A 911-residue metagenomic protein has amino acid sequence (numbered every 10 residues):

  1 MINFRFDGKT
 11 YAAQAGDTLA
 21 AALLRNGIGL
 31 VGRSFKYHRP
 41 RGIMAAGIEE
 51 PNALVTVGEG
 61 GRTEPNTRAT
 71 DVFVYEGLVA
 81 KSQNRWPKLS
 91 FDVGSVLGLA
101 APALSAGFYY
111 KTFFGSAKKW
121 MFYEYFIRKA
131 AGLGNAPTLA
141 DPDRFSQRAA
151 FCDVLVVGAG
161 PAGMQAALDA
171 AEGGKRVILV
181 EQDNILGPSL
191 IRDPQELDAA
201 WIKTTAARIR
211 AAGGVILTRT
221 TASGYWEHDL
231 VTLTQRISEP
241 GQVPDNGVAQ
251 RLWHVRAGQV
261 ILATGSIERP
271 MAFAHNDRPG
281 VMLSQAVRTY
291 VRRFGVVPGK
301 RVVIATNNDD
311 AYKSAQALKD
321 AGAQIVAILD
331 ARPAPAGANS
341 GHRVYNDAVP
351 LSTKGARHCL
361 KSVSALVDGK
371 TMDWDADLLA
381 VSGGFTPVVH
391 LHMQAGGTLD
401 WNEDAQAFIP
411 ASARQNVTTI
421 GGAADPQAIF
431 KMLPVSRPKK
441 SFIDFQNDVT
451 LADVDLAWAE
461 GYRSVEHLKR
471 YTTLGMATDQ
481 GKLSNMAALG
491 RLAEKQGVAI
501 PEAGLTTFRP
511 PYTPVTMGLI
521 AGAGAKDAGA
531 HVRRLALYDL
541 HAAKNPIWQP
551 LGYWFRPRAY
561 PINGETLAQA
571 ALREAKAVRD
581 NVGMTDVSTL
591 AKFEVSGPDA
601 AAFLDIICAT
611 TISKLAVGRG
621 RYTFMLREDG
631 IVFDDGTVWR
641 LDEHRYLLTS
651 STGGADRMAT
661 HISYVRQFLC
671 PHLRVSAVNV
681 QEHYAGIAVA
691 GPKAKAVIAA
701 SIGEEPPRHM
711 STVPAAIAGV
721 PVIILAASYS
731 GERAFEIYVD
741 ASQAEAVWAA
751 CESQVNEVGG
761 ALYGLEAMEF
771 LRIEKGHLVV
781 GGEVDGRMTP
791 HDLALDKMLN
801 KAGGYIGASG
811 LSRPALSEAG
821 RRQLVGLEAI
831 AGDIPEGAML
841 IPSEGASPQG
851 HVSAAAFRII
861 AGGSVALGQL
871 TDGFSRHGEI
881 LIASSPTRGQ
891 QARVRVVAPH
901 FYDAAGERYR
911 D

Functional and structural regions predicted by a protein language model:
M1-V532, H683: Residues forming the flavin
F6, V57-E59, V367, L551 (+3 more regions): Structural motif
G29-G32, A609-V617, E705-P707, V755-E757: Cytochrome P450 catalytic domain signature, combining two hallmark sequence patches
V180, S266, Y462, L572-S588 (+3 more regions): Residues forming anionic-ligand binding surfaces in small-molecule and nucleic-acid pockets of primarily soluble enzymes
A487, K495-L626, I631-F633: Acidic, proline/glycine-enriched N-terminal capping motif
R534, Y538, A542-A543, R556 (+2 more regions): Conserved, structured C-terminal
K614-H644, T649-Y664: Well-ordered mid-protein domain cores that form the structural environment of catalytic cofactors
